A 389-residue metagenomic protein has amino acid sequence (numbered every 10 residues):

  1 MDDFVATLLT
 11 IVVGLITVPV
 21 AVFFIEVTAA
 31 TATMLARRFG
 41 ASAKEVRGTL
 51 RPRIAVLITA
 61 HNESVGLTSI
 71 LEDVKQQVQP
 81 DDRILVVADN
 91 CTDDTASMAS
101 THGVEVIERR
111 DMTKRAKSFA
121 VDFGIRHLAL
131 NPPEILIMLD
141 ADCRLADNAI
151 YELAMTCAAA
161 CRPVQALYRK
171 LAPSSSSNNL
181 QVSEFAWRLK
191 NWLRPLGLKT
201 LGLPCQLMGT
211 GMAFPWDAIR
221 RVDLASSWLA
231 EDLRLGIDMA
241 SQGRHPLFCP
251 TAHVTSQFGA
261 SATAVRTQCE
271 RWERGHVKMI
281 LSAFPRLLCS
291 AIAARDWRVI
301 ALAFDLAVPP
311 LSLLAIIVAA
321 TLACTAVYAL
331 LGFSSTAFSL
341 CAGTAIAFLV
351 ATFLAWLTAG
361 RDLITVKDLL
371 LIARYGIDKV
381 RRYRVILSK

Functional and structural regions predicted by a protein language model:
M1-G48, K379-R382: N-terminal membrane-anchoring/stem segments of glycan-assembly enzymes
A32-R37, V46-G48, D305-S388: Membrane-embedded multi-pass helical conduit in multi-pass membrane proteins, especially envelope-biosynthetic
P52-A55, R83, R234: Cell-envelope/extracellular polymer assembly enzymes that use nucleotide-activated donors
T68-S69, D93-T101, E108, N148: Acidic helix N-cap motif at the loop->helix transition within catalytic regions of sugar-transfer enzymes
E72-D81: Short, acidic, metal-binding catalytic loop of nucleotide-sugar glycosyltransferases
E108-G124, L128-P133, D147-N148, E152-S227 (+3 more regions): Long helical/loop segments within the catalytic core of UDP-sugar-dependent glycosyltransferases, especially the large
P132-R144: Short beta-strand-to-loop acidic/aromatic patch adjacent to the donor-nucleotide binding site
L229-L235: Acidic donor-binding loop at a coil-to-helix junction in glycosyltransferase catalytic cores that engages
